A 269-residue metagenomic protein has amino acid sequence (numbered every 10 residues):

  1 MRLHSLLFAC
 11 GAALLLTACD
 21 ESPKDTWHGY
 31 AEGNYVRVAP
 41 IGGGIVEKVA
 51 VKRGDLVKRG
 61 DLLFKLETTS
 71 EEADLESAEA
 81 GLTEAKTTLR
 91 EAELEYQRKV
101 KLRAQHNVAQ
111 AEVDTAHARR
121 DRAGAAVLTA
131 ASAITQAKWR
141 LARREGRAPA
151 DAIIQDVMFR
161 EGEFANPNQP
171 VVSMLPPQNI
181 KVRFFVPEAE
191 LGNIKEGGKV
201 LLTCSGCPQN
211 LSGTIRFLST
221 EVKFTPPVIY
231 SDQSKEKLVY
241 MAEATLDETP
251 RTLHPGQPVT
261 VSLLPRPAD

Functional and structural regions predicted by a protein language model:
M1-T17: Sec-dependent bacterial lipoprotein signal peptides
L15-A50: N-terminal beta-strand block that forms a small beta-sandwich/beta-barrel module immediately after a flexible targeting
K24, A50, L56-I153, M158-E161: Amphipathic alpha-helical coiled-coil/rod segments that serve as protein-protein coupling scaffolds
Y30-A31, V46-A50, L56-R59, R140 (+4 more regions): Surface-exposed patches in structured soluble domains
A50, L56, T68, M158 (+3 more regions): Exposed loop and linker-edge segments at protein-protein interfaces
L62, T68-T69, V113, P170 (+4 more regions): Short, surface-exposed secondary-structure boundary micro-motifs
L128, F184-S212, S234-V261: Surface-exposed connector loops and short turns at secondary-structure junctions
E221-D232: Short, solvent-exposed secondary-structure boundary/capping segments
